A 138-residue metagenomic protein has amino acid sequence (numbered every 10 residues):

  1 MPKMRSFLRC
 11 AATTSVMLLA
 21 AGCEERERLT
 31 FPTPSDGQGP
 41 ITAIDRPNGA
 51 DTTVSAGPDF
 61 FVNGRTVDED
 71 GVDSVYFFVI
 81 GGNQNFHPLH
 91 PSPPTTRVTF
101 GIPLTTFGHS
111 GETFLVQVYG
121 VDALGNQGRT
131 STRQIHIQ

Functional and structural regions predicted by a protein language model:
M1-A12: Bacterial N-terminal signal peptides that target proteins for export
L19-G22: C-terminal motif of bacterial Sec signal peptides marking the signal peptidase cleavage site
R26-Q138: Long, low-complexity serine/threonine/glycine- and acidic-rich segments characteristic of extracellular
